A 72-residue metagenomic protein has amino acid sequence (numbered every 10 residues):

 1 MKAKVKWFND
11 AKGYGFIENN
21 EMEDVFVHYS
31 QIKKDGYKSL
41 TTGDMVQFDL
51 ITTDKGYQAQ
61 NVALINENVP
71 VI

Functional and structural regions predicted by a protein language model:
M1: GIY-YIG nuclease catalytic motif and its immediate N-terminal context
K4-Q31, S39, N61: S1/OB-fold single-stranded RNA-binding interface
E18, Q47, Y57-Q58: Residue-level detector of alpha-helical recognition elements and their boundaries
D35-Q47: Short nucleic-acid-contacting surface segments enriched for D/E, G, S/T with interspersed K/R
G36, V71-I72: Basic, flexible Lys/Arg- and Gly-enriched helix-loop patches that mediate nucleic-acid binding at interfaces with rRNA
T53-P70: OB-fold/S1-family single-stranded nucleic acid-binding modules
